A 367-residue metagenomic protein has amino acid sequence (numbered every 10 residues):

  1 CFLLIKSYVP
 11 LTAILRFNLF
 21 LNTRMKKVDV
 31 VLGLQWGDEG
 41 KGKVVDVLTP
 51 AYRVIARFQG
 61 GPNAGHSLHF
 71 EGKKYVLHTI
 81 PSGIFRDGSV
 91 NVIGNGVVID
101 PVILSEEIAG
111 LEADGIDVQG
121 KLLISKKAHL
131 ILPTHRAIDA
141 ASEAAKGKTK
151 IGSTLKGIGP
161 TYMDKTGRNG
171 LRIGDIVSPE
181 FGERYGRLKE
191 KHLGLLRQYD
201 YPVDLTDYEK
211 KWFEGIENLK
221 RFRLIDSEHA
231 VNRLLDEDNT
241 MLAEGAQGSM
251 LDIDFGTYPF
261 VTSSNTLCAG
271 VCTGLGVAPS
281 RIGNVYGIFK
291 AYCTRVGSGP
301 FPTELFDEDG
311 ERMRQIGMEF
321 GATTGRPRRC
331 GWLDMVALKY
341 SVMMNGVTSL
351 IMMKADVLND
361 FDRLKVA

Functional and structural regions predicted by a protein language model:
C1-F2, M25: Universal eukaryotic N-terminal targeting presequences
L3, L15, L19-L21: Short hydrophobic targeting helices and cationic amphipathic motifs that mediate membrane/organellar targeting
T12: Short Gly/Ser/Thr- and charged-rich N-terminal loops/segments that act as flexible capping/hinge elements
M25-A367: Non-transmembrane, aqueous-exposed alpha-helical and coiled segments at domain scale
